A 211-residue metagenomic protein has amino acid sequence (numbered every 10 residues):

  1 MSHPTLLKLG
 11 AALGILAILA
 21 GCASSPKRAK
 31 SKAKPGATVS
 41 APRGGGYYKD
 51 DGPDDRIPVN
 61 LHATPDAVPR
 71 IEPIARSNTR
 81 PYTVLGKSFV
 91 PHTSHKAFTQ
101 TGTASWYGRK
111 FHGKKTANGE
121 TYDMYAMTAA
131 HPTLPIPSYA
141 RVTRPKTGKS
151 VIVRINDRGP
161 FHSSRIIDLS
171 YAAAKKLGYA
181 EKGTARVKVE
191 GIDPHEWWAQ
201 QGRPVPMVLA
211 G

Functional and structural regions predicted by a protein language model:
M1-C22: Sec-dependent bacterial lipoprotein signal peptides
C22-G211: Secreted/periplasmic proteins
